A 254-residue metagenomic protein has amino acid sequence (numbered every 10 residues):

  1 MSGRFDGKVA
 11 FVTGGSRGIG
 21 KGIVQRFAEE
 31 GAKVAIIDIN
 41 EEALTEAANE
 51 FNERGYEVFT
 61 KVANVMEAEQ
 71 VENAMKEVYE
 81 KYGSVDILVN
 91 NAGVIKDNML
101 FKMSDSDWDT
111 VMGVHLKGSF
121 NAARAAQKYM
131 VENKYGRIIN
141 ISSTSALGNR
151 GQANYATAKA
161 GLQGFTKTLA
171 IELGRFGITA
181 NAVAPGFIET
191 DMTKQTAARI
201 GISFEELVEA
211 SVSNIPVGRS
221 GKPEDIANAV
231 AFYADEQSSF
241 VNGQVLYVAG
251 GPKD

Functional and structural regions predicted by a protein language model:
S2, A231, N242-D254: Short C-terminal tail/terminal secondary-structure segment of NAD(P)H-dependent dehydrogenase/reductase domains
G3-V34, L169: Canonical Rossmann dinucleotide-binding motif of NAD(H)/NADP(H)-dependent dehydrogenases/reductases, specifically
E41-E42, V62-N73, D105, D225: The beta1-alpha1 cofactor-binding region of Rossmann-like NAD(H)/NADP(H)-dependent oxidoreductases
E72, I95-D109, E132, G151-N154 (+1 more regions): Conserved mid-core segment of classical short-chain dehydrogenase/reductases
M99-L100, D107-M112, I138, L207 (+1 more regions): Substrate-binding pocket helix/loop in short-chain dehydrogenase/reductase
A123, A158, T166: Active-site helix of classical SDR
G174, T179, V241-G243: Short, small/polar-rich loop/turn modules that mediate ligand/substrate recognition or access, typified
